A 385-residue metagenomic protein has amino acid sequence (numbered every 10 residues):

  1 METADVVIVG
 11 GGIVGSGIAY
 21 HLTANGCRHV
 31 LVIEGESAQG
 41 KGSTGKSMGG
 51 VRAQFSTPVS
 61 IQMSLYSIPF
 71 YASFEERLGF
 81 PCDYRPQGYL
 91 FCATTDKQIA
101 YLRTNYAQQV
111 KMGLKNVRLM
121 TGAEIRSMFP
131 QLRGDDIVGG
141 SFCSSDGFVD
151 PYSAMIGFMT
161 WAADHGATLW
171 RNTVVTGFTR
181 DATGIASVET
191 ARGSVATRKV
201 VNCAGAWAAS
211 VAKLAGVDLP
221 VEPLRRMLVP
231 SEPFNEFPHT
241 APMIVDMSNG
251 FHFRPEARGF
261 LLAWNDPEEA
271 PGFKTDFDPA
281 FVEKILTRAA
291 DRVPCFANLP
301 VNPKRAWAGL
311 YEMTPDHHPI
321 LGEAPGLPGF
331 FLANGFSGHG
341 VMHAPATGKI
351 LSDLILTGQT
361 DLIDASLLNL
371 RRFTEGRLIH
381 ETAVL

Functional and structural regions predicted by a protein language model:
M1-V14, L31: Beta1/beta-strand and adjacent pyrophosphate-binding region of the FAD-binding site in flavoprotein oxidoreductases
E2-A4, E189-K199: Core beta-strand elements of the Rossmann-like FAD/NAD(P) dinucleotide-binding domain in flavoenzyme oxidoreductases
T23-T44: Glycine-rich FAD pyrophosphate-binding loop
M48-M128, G250-H252, A270-P271, A289: Dinucleotide-binding Rossmann-like beta1-alpha1 core, especially the glycine-rich loop that anchors the ADP
A72-S73, R85, T94-H165, W170-R171 (+2 more regions): Flavin (FAD/FMN) cofactor-binding and adjacent substrate-gating region of FAD-dependent oxidoreductase domains
S194-T240: Central helical "cap/lid" subdomain
D218-P220, E232-L332: Active-site lid/adjacent beta-loop-alpha segment flanking the redox-cofactor pocket in flavoenzymes
A290-L385: C-terminal catalytic lobe of FAD-dependent flavoproteins
